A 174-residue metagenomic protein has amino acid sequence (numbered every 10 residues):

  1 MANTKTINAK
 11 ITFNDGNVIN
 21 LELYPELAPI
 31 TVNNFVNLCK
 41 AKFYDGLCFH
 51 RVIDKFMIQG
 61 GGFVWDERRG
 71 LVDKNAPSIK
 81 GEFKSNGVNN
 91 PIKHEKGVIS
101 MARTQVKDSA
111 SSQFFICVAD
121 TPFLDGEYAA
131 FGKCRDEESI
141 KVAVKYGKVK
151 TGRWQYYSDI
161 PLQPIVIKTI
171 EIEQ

Functional and structural regions predicted by a protein language model:
M1-Q174: Cyclophilin-like peptidyl-prolyl cis-trans isomerases
